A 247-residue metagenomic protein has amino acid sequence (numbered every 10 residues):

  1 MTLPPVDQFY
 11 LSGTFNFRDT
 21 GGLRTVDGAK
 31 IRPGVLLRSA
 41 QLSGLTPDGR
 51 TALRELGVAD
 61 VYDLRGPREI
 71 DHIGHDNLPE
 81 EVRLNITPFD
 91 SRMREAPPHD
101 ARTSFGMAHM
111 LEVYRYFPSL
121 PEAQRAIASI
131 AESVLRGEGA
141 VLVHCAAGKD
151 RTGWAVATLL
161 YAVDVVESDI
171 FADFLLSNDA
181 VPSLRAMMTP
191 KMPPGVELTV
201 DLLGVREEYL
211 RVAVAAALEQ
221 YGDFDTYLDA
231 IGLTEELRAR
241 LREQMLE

Functional and structural regions predicted by a protein language model:
M1-L142, A155-E247: Cys-dependent protein tyrosine phosphatase-like superfamily
A147, R151-T152: Ser/Thr-glycine-rich phosphate-binding loops at phosphate-binding pockets of nucleotides, nucleotide cofactors
